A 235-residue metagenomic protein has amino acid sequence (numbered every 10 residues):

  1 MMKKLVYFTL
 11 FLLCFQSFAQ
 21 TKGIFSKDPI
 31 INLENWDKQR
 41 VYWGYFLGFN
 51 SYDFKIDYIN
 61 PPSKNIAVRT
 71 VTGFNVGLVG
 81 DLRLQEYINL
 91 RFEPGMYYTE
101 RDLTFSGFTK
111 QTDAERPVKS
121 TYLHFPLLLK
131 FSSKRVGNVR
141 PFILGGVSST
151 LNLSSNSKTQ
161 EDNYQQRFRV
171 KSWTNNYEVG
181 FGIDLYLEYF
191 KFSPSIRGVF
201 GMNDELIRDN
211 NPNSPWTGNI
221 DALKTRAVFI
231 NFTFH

Functional and structural regions predicted by a protein language model:
M1-S26, F232-H235: Bacterial Sec-dependent N-terminal signal peptides
Q20-T72, H235: Short glycine/proline- and aromatic-enriched beta-strand/turn motifs that initiate or cap beta-hairpins
P29, G77-L78, P126-F131, F181: Short, well-ordered amphipathic alpha-helices
D37-V41, F49-K55, D81-N156, N231-H235: Gram-negative (and chloroplast) outer-membrane scaffold detector with strong preference for beta-barrel transmembrane
Q39-V41, T70-F74, K119-F125, V139 (+2 more regions): Residues that define the transmembrane beta-barrel architecture of outer-membrane proteins
F54-V68, T99-S120, L151-V170, L206-D221: Flexible, solvent-exposed loop segments that connect beta-strands
G73-R83: A short, N-terminal amphipathic alpha-helix
T174, G182, L187-H235: Predominantly the C-terminal beta-signal and adjacent terminal strand-loop region of outer-membrane beta-barrel
